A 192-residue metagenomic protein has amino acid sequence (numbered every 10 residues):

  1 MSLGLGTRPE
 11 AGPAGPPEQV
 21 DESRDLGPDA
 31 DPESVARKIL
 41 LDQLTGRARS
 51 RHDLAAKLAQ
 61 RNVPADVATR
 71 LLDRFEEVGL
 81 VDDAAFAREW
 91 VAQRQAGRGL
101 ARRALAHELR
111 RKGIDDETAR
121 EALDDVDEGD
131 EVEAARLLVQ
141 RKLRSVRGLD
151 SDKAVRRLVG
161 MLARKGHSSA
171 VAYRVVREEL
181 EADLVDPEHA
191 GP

Functional and structural regions predicted by a protein language model:
M1-P192: An alpha-helical, amphipathic repeat domain used for nucleic-acid recognition, typified by the mTERF helical solenoid
